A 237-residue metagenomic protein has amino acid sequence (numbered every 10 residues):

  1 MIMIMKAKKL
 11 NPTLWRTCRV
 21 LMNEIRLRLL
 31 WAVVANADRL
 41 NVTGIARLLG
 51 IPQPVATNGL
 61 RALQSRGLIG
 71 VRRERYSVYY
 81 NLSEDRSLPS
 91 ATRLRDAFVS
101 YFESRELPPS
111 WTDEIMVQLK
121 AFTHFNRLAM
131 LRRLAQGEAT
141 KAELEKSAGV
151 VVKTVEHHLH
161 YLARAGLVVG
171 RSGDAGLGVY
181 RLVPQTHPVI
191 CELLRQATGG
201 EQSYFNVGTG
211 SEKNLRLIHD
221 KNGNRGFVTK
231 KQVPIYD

Functional and structural regions predicted by a protein language model:
I2-L14, W31, A35, E84-A135 (+2 more regions): Amphipathic alpha-helical dimerization/coiled-coil segments that flank or bridge DNA-binding/regulatory modules
T13-P54, E74-D85, E114-V150, G176-L182: N-terminal helix-turn-helix DNA-binding core of bacterial DNA-binding proteins
C18-L21, V33, L63, L162 (+1 more regions): Intrinsic low-complexity repeat tracts in disordered regions, enriched in small/polar residues
V33, I45, L60-L63, L68-I69 (+2 more regions): Hydrophobic beta-strand residues in large extracellular and virion-surface proteins
N36-A37, L63, G137, V151 (+2 more regions): The DNA-recognition helices of helix-turn-helix-type DNA-binding domains
L48, A56-T57, E103-S104, K141 (+1 more regions): Extended, composition-driven regions rather than compact fold-specific motifs
I51-Q64, G149-R164: Short amphipathic alpha-helical interaction segments
S65-E74, N81, A165-D174: Beta-hairpin "wing" of winged helix-turn-helix
